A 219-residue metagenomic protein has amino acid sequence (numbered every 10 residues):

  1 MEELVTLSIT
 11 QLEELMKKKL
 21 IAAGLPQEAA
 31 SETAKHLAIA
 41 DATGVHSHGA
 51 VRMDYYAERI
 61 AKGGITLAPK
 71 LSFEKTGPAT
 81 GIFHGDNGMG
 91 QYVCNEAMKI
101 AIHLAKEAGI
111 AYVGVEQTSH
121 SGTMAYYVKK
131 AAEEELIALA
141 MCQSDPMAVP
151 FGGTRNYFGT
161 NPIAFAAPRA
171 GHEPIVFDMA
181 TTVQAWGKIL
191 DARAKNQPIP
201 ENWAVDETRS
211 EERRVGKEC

Functional and structural regions predicted by a protein language model:
M1-A23: Generic N-terminal amphipathic, Lys/Arg-enriched alpha-helix
I21-G24, I39-H46: N-terminal and secondary-structure boundary signal
Q27-A38: Short, well-structured alpha-helical segments
H48-I102: Active-site cofactor/substrate anionic-group-binding motifs, chiefly glycine- and Lys/Arg-rich phosphate-binding loops
I82-A170: A generic, well-ordered mixed alpha/beta core segment in the N-terminal half of proteins
A148-E211: Phosphate/diphosphate-binding glycine-rich loops and adjacent basic-rich segments that engage nucleotide
E212-C219: Conserved small/polar residues in nucleotide/adenosyl-binding loops
